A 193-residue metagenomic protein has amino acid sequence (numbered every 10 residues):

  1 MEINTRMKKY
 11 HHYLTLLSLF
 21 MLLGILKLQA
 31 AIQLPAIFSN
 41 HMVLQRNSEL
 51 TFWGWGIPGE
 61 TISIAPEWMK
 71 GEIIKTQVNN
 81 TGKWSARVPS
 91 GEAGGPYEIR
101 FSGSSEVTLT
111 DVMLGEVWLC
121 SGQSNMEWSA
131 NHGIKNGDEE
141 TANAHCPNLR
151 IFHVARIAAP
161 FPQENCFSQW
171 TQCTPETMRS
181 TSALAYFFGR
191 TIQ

Functional and structural regions predicted by a protein language model:
M1-Q33: Bacterial Sec-dependent N-terminal signal peptides
A31-Q193: Cell-envelope and extracellular/periplasmic
